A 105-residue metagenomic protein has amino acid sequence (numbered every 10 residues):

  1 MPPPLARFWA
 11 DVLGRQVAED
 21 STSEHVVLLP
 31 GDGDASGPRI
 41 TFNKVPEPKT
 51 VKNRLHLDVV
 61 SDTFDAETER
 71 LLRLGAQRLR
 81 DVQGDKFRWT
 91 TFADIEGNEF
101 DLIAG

Functional and structural regions predicted by a protein language model:
M1, L28, P46-T68, R88-A93: Vicinal oxygen chelate
P3, R7, D11-L13, V17-V45 (+1 more regions): Vicinal oxygen chelate
